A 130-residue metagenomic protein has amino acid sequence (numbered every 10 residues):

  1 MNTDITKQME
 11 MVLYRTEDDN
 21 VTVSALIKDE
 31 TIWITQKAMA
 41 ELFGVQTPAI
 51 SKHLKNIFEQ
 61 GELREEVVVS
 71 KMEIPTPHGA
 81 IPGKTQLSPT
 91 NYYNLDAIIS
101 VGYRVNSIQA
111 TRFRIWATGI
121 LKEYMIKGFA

Functional and structural regions predicted by a protein language model:
M1-A130: Basic, low-complexity intrinsically disordered segments
